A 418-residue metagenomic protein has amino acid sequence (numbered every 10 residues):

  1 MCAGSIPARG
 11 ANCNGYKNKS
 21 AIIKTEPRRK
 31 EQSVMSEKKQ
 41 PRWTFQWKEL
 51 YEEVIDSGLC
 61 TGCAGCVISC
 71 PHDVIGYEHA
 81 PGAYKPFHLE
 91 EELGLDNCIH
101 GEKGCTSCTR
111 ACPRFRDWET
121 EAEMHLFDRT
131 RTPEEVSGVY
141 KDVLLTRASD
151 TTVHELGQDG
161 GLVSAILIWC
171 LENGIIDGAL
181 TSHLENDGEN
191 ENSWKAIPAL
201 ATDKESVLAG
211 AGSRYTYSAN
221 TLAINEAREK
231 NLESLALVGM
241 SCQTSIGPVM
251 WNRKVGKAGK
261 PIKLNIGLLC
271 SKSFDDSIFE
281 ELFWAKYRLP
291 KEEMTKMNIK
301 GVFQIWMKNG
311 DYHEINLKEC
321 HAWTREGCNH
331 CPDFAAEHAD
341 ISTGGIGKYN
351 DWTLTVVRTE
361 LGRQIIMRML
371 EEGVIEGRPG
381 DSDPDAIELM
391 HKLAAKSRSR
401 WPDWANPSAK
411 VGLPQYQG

Functional and structural regions predicted by a protein language model:
G15-R28: N-terminal, intrinsically disordered charge-dense segments
M35-L50, I68-L93, A211-Y217, M297-E314: Short, charged low-complexity linear segments at domain edges
E37, P41-W43, G65-F87, G101-D128 (+1 more regions): Iron-sulfur cluster-binding cysteine motifs and their immediate structural context in ferredoxin-like electron-transfer
L50-T61, L89-T106, L232-A236, H313-E326: Immediate flanking context of iron-sulfur cluster ligation sites
I55, P71, E91, D96 (+1 more regions): Short alpha-helical segments and helix-capping/turn motifs at coil-helix boundaries
G58-D73, H100, G104-R116, M240-I246 (+1 more regions): Local cysteine-cluster metal-coordination motifs and their immediate loop/turn environment, predominantly Fe-S cluster
D117-G418: Iron-sulfur-associated redox domains of electron-transfer enzymes in respiratory and anaerobic energy metabolism
